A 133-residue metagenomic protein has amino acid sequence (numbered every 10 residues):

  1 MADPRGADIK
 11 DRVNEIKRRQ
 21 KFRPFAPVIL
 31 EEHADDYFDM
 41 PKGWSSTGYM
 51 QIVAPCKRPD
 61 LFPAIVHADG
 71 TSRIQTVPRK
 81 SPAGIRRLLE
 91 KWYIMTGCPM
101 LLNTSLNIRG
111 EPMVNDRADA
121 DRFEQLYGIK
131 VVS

Functional and structural regions predicted by a protein language model:
M1-S133: Flexible beta->alpha loop and helix N-cap segments adjacent to enzyme active/binding sites
